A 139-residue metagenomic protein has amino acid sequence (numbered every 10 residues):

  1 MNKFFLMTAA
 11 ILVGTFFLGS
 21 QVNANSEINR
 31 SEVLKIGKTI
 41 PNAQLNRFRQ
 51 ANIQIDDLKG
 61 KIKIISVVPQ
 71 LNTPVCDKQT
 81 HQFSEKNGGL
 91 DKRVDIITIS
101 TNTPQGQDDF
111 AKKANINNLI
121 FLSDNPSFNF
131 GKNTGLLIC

Functional and structural regions predicted by a protein language model:
M1-F4: Positively charged n-region of N-terminal signal peptides that target proteins for export
T8-F16: Bacterial N-terminal signal peptides
Q21-I55: N-terminal "domain-start" segment that seeds a small globular fold
F48, I99, L122-D124: Conserved beta-strand termini and adjacent loop/short-helix elements that scaffold enzyme active sites in alpha/beta
Q50, K59, D91, I116-N117: Short, well-ordered coil/turn elements that cap or connect secondary structure elements
I55-F83: Short active-site neighborhood of thiol/selenol oxidoreductases, capturing the structured segment around
D77-I116: Structural microenvironment flanking redox-active thiols in thiol-disulfide oxidoreductases
A114-C139: Short, internal strand/loop/helix patches that form the active-site neighborhood or redox-interaction surface
